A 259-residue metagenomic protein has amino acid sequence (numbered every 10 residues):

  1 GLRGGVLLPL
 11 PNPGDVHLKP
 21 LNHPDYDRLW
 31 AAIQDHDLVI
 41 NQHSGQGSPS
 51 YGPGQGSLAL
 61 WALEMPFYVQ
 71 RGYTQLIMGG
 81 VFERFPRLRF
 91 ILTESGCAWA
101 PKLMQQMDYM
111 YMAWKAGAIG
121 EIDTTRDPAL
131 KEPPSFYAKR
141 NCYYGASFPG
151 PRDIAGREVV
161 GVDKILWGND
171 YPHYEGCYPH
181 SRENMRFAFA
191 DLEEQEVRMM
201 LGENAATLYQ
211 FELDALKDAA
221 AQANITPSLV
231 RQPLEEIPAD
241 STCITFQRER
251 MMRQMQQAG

Functional and structural regions predicted by a protein language model:
G1-G5, H36-L38, P86-R89, P134-C142 (+1 more regions): Short, well-ordered coil/turn segments that N-cap beta-strands
G1-G72, L76-G79: Active-site gating/metal-coordination segments in enzymes
L7, Q42-H43, F90, A146 (+1 more regions): Conserved beta-strand positions
P9-P13, Q46-S48, G96-C97, F148-G150 (+1 more regions): Active-site-proximal loop/turn and secondary-structure-junction residues that shape catalytic pockets, frequently
H17-K19, G52-Q55, K102-Q106, M112 (+2 more regions): Short aromatic-enriched loop/helix-cap "lid" or pocket-rim segments at secondary-structure transitions that line
I40, S44-S48, M78-F82, P86-S135 (+1 more regions): Aromatic-lined glycan-binding groove of carbohydrate-active enzymes
M65-R71, I119-I154: Aromatic-anchored helix/helix-loop segment that forms the rim or "lid" of small-molecule/cofactor binding pockets
G79-G80, L88, A98-W99, Y143 (+2 more regions): Mid-to-C-terminal alpha-helical segments outside catalytic/metal-binding sites
